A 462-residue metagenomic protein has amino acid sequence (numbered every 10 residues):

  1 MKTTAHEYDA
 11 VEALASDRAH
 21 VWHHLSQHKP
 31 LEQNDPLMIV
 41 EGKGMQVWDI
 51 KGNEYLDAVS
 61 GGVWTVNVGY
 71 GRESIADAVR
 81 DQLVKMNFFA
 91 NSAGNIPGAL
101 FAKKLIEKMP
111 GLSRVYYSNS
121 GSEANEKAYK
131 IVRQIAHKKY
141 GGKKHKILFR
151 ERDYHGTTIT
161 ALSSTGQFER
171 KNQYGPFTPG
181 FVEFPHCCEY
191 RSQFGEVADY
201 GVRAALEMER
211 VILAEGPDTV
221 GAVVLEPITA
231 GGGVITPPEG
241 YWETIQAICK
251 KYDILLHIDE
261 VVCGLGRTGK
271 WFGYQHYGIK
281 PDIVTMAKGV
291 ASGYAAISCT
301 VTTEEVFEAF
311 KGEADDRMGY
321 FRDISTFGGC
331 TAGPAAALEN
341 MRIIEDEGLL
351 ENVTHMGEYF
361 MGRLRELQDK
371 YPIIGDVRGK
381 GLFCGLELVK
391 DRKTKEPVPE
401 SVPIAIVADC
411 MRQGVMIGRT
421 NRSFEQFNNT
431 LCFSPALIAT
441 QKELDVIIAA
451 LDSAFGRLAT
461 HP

Functional and structural regions predicted by a protein language model:
K2-P462: Conserved N-terminal phosphate-binding loop of PLP-dependent enzymes in the Aspartate aminotransferase
